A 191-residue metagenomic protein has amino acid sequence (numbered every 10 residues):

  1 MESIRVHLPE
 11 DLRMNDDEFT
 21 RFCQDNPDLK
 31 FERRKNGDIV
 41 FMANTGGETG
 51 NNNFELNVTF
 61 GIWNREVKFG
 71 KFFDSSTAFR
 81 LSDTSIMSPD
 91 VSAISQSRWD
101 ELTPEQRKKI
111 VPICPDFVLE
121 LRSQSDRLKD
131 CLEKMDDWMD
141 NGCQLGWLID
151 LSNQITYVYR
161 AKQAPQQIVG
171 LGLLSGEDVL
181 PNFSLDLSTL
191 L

Functional and structural regions predicted by a protein language model:
M1-L191: Gly/Pro/Ser/Thr-rich low-complexity, intrinsically disordered segments predominantly at protein N-termini
